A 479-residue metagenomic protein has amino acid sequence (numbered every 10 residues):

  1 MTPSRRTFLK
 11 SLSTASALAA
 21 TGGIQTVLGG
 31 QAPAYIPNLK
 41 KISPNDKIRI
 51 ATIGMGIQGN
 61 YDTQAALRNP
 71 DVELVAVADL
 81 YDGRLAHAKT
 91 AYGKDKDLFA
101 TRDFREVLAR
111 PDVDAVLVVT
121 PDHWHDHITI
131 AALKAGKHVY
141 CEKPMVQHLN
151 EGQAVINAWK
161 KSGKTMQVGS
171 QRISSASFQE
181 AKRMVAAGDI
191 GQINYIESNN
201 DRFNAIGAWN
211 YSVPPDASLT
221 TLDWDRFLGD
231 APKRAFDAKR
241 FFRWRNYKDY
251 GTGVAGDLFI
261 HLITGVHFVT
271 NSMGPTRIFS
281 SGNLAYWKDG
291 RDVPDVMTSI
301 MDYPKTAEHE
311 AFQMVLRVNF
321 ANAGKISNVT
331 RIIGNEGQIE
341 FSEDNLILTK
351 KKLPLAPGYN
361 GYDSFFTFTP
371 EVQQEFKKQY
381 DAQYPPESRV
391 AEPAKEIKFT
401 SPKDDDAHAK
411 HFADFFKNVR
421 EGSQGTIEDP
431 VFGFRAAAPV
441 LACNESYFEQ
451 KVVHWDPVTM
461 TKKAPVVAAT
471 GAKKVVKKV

Functional and structural regions predicted by a protein language model:
M1-S16: N-terminal secretory signal peptides and thylakoid transit peptides that target proteins across membranes
A15-G93, S175, V266: N-terminal Rossmann-like dinucleotide-binding module
D46-I48, K164, N194: Nucleotide donor/acceptor-binding cores
N60, D126, I260: Residues forming the Rossmann-fold NAD(P)(H) cofactor-binding site
L98-D103: Conserved SAM-binding strand-loop segment of SAM-dependent methyltransferases
V116-L117: N-terminal Rossmann-like NAD(P) cofactor-binding module of classical short-chain dehydrogenase/reductase
P121-D122, D126-S174, G188, Q450: Beta-strand-loop-alpha-helix segment that lines the small-molecule cofactor/substrate pocket of alpha/beta enzymes
Q179-E180, Q192, E197-D201, A205-V431 (+2 more regions): Contiguous beta-strand/loop segments that form the cofactor/metal-binding neighborhood of enzyme cores
